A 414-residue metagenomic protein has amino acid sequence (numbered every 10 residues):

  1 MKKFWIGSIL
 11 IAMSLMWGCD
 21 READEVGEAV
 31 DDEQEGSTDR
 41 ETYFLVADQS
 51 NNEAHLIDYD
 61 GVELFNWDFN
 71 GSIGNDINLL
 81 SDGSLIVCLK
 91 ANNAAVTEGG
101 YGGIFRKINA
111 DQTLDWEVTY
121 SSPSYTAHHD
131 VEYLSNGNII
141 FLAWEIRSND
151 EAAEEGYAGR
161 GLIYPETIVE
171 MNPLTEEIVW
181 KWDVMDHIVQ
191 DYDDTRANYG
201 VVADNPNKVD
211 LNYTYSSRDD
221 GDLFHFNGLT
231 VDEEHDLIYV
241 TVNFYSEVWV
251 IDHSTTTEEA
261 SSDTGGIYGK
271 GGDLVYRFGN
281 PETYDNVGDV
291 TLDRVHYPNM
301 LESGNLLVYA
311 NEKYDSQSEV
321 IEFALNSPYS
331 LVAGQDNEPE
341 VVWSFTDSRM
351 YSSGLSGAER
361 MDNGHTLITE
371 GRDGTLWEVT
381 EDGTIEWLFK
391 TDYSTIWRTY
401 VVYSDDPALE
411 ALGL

Functional and structural regions predicted by a protein language model:
M1, S8, S14-G36: Bacterial Sec-dependent N-terminal signal peptides
A12-G18, S81, A333: Generic detector of low-complexity/intrinsically disordered segments and short hydrophobic N-terminal stretches
A23-L414: Histidine-/acidic-rich catalytic cores in large beta-rich domains
